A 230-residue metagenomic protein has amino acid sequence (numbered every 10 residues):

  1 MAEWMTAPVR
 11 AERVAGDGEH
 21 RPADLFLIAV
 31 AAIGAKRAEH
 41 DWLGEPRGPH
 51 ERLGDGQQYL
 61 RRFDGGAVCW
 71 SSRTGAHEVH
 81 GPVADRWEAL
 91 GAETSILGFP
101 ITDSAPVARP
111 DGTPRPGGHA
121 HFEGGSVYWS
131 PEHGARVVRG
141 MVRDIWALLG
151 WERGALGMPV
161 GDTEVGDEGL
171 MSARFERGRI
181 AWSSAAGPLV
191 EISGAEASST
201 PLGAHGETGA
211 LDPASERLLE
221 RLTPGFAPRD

Functional and structural regions predicted by a protein language model:
A2-D230: Extended, compositionally biased repeat/scaffold regions that form elongated interaction surfaces
